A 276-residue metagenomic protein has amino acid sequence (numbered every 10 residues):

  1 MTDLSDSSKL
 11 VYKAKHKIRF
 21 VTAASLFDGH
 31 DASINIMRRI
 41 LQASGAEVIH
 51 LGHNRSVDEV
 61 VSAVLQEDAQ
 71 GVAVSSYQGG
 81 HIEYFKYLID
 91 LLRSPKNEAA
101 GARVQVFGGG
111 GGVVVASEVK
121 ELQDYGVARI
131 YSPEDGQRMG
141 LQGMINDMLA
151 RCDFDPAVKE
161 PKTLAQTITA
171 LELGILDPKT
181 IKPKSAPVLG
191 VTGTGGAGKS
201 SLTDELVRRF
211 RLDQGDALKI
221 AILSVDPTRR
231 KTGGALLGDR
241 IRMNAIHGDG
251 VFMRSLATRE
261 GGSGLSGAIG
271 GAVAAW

Functional and structural regions predicted by a protein language model:
M1-I18: Non-catalytic signal-transmission and effector/linker regions of two-component phosphorelay proteins
D3-S7, L141-V188: Extreme N-terminal, non-catalytic leader segments that precede Walker-type/kinase nucleotide-binding cores
A14-V21, N35-A46, E67-G71, G101 (+2 more regions): Gly-rich Lys/Arg/Thr-decorated short loops/hinges at beta-loop-alpha junctions or inter-strand turns that position
A23, T192-G195: Residues at the beta-strand->loop junction immediately N-terminal to the Walker
F27, I34-G143: Cofactor-cradling patches in redox/metallo enzymes
D28, T194-A197: ATP-binding Walker
A116, Q123-A165, R259-G261, L265-S266 (+1 more regions): Conserved phosphate-handling catalytic cores of large alpha/beta enzymes
E172-A186, A197, L202, L206-W276: Nucleotide-state-sensitive switch-loop elements of NTP-binding domains
